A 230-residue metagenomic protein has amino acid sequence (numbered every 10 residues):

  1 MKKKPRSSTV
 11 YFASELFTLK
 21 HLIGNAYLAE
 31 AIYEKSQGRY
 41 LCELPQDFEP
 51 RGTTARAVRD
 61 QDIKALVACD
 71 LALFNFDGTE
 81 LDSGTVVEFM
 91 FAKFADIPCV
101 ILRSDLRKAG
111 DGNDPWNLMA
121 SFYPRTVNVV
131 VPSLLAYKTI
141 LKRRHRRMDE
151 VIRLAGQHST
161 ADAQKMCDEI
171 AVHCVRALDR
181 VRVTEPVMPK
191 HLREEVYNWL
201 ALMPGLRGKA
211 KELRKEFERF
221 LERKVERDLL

Functional and structural regions predicted by a protein language model:
M1-L230: Conserved catalytic or regulatory cores that recognize and/or transform ribose-phosphate-containing ligands
